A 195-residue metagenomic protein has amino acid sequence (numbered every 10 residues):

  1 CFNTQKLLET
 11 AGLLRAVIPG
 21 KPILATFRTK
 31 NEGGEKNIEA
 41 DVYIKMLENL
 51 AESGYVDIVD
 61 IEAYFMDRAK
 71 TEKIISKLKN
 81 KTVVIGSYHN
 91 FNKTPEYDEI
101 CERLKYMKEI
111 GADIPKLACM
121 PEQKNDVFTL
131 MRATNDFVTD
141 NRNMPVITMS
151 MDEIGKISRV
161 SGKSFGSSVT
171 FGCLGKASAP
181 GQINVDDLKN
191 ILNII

Functional and structural regions predicted by a protein language model:
C1-K77, K81-T94: Active-site beta->alpha loop and helix N-cap motifs at the rims of alpha/beta catalytic domains
Y64-I195: Catalytic alpha/beta core domains of metabolic enzymes, predominantly
